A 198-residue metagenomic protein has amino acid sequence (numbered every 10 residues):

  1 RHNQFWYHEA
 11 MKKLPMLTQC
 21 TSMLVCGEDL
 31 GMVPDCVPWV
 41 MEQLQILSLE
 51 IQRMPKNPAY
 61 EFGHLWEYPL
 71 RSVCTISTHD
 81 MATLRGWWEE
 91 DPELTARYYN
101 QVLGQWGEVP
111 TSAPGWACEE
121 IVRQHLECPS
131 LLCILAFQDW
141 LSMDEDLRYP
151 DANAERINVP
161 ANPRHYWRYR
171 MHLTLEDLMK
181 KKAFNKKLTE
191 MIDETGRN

Functional and structural regions predicted by a protein language model:
R1-N198: Catalytic cores of glycan-processing enzymes that make or break glycosidic bonds
